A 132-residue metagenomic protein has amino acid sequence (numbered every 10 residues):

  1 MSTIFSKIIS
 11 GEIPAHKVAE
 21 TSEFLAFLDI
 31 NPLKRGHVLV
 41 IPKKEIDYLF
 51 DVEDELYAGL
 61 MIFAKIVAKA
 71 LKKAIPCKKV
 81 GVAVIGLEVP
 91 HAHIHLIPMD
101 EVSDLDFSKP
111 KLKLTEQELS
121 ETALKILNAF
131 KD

Functional and structural regions predicted by a protein language model:
M1-D132: HIT superfamily nucleotide-processing domains
